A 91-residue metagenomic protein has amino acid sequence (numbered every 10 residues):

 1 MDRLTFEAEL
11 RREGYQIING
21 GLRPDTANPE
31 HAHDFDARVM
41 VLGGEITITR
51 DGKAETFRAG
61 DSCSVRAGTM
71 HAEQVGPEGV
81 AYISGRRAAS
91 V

Functional and structural regions predicted by a protein language model:
R3, Q16-H33, A67: Conserved short histidine dyad/triad with adjacent acidic residue
E7-E9, A27-H33, R50, Q74-V75: Short histidine-centered beta-strand/loop micro-motifs that create catalytic or ligand/metal-coordination sites
P24, D34, K53, T69-M70 (+1 more regions): A generic "binding-loop/recognition-motif" signal
D25, G43-I46, A88-V91: Short, charged/polar surface micro-motifs in flexible loops or helix N-caps
A32-I48: Short, conserved beta-strand element in jelly-roll/cupin
D51-G68: Short acidic-glycine-tyrosine-enriched beta hairpin
A67-V91: Ligand-binding loop in jelly-roll beta-barrel domains
